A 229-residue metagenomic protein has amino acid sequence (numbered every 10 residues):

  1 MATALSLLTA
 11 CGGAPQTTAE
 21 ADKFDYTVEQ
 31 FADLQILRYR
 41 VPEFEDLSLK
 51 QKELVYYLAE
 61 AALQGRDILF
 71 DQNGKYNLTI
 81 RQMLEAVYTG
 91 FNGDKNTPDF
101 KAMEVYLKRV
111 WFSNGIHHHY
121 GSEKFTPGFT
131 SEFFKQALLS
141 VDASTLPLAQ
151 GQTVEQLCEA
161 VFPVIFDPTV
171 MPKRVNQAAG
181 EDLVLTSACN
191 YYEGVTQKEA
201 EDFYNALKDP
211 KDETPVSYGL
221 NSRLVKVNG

Functional and structural regions predicted by a protein language model:
M1-A2: Sec-dependent signal peptide recognition, specifically the positively charged N-region followed immediately by
L5, Q16-E20: N- or domain-start disorder-to-order transition segments that initiate the globular core
S6-A10: C-terminal motif of bacterial Sec signal peptides marking the signal peptidase cleavage site
G12-A14: Bacterial signal peptide processing site
D22-G229: N-terminal helix-rich structural modules
